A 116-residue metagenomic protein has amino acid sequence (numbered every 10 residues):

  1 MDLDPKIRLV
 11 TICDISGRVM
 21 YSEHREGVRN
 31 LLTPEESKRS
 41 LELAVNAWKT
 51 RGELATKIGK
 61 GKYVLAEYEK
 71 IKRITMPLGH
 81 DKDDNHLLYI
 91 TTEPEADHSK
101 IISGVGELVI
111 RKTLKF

Functional and structural regions predicted by a protein language model:
M1-F116: Non-catalytic interaction/Regulatory regions outside core domains
